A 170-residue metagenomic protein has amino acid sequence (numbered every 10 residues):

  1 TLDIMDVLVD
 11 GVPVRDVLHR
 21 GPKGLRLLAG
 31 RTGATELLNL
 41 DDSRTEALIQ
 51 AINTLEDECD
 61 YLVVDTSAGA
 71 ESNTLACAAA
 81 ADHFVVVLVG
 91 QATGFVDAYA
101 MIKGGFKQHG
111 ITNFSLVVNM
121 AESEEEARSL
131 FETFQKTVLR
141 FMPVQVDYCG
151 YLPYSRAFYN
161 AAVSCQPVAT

Functional and structural regions predicted by a protein language model:
T1-D57, R156-P167: P-loop/Walker-type NTP enzyme "switch/lid" segment
K23, A80-H83, H109-F114, Q145-D147: Short glycine-/polar-rich loops that comprise or flank the Walker A/P-loop and associated switch/sensor motifs
A29-G30, V64, V86-V89, L116-N119: Conserved beta-strand segments of the P-loop GTPase G domain that flank and frequently precede/overlap
A51-Y61, A68-T93: Inter-motif core of Ras-like GTPase G domains
V89, F114-S129, G150-N160: G-domain G4 guanine-recognition motif of GTPases
F95-F114: Conserved C-terminal guanine-recognition region of P-loop GTPase G domains, centered on the G4
Y99-G105, F131-L139: Short, well-ordered amphipathic alpha-helices
F141-A169: Beta-strand-loop-alpha "switch" segments that mediate conformational coupling across diverse proteins
